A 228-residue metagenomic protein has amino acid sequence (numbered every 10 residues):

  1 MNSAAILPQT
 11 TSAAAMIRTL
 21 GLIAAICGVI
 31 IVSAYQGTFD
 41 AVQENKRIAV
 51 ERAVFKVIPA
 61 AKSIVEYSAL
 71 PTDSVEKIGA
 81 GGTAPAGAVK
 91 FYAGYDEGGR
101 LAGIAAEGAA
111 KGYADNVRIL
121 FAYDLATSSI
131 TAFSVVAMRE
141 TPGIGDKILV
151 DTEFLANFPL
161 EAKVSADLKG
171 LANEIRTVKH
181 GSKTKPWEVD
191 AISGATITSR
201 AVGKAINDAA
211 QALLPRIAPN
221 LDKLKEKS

Functional and structural regions predicted by a protein language model:
N2-S228: Flexible, solvent-exposed loop/hinge segments and secondary-structure transition points
